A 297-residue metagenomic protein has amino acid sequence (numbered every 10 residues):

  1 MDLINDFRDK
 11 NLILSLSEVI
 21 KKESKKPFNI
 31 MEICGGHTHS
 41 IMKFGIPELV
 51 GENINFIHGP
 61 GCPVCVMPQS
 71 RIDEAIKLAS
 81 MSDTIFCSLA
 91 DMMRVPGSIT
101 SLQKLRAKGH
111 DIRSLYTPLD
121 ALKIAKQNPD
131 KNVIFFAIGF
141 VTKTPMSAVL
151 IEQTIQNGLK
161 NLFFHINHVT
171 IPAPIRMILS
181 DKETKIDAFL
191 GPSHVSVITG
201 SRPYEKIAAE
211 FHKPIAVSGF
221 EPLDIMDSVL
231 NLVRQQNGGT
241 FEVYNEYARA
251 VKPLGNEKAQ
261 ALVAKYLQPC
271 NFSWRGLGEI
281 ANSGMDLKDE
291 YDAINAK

Functional and structural regions predicted by a protein language model:
M1-D130, T144, E152-N157, H165 (+3 more regions): Metallocofactor- and cofactor-centric catalytic cores in central/energy metabolism, strongly enriched
R71-E74, K126-V133, M177-K182, Y204-K206 (+1 more regions): Short, surface-exposed amphipathic charged segments that create phosphate/polyanion-binding patches used for binding
L115, F136, S218-G219: Active-site-adjacent beta-strand anchor residues
F136, F140-P203: Phosphate/pyrophosphate-binding betaalpha-module
H165, E183-R249: A conserved active-site cap/scaffold subdomain adjacent to cofactor or substrate pockets
M226-K297: Internal helical hairpin/lid segments
